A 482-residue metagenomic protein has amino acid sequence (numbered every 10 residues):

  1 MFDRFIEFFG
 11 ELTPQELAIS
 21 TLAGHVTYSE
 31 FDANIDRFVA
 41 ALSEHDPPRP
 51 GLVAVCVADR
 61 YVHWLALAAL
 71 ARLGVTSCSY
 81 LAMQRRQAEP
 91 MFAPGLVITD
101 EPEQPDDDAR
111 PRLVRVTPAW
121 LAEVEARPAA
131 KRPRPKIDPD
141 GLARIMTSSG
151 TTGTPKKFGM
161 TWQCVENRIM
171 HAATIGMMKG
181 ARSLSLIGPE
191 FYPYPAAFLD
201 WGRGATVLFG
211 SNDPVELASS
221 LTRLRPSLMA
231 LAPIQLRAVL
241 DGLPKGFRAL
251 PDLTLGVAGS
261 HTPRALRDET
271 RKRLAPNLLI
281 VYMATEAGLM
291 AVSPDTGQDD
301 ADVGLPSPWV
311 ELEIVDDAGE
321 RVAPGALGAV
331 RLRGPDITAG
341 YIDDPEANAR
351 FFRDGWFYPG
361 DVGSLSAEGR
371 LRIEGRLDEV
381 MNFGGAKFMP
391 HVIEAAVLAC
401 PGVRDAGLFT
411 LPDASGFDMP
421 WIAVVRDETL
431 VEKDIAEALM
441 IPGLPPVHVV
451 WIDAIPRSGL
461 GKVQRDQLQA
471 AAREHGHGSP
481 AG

Functional and structural regions predicted by a protein language model:
G10-Q15, E125-T147, T154, M177-R182: Conserved pre-ATP/AMP-binding loop-to-beta segment of ANL
Q15-D46, A58, A68, R85 (+1 more regions): Conserved AMP-binding/adenylate-forming core of the ANL superfamily
G24, A41-M83, S185-G188, K387: Conserved AMP-binding/adenylate-forming
T76, M91-P102, A143-M146, T154-A238 (+2 more regions): AMP-binding/adenylate-forming
S227-A230, D241-D300, E311: Gly/Ser/Thr-rich phosphate-binding loop
M229, G334, A339-G340, V362-V447 (+2 more regions): AMP-binding/adenylate-forming catalytic core of the ANL superfamily
L305-W309, E320-F351, A386-F388: Conserved ATP/PPi-binding loop(s) of AMP-dependent carboxylate-activating enzymes
E313-L332, A367-E368, R426-E432, Q464: Conserved beta-loop-beta connector loops within the AMP-binding
